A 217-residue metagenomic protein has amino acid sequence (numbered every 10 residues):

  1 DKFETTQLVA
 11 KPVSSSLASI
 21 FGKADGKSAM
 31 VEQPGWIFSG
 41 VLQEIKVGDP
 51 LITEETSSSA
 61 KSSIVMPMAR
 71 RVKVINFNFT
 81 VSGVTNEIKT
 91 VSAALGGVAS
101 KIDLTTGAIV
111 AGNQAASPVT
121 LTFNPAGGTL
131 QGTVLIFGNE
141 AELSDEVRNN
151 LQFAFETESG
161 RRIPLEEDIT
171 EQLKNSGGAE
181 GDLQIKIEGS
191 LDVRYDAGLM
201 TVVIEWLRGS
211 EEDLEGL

Functional and structural regions predicted by a protein language model:
D1-R70: Short, low-hydrophobicity acidic/polar segments
D1-T5, E87-S176: Tryptophan-paired
S19-S28, L173-S190: Low-complexity, Pro/Ser/Thr- and charge-rich linker/hinge segments at domain boundaries
T56-K61, A126-G127, K174-D182: Solvent-exposed, conformationally flexible loop/turn segments
S58-A60, A69-R71, T85-E87, L143-V147: Solvent-exposed loop and beta-edge segments used for protein-protein assembly and interaction
K61-S63, V74-N76, T129-Q131: Intrinsic-disorder/low-complexity, polar/charged segments enriched in Ser/Thr/Lys/Arg/Asp/Glu/Gln
P67-T80: A short, Gly/Thr-enriched small/hydrophobic beta-strand-prone motif that recurs across taxa
A179-L217: Hydrophobic, glycine-enriched assembly/anchoring segments
